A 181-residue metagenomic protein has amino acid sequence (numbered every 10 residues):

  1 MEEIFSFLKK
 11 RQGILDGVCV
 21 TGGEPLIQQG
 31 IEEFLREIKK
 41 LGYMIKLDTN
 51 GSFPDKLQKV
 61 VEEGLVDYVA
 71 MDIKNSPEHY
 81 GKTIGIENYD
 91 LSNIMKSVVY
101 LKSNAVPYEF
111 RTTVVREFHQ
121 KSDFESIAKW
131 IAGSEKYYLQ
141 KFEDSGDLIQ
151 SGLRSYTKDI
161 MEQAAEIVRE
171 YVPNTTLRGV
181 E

Functional and structural regions predicted by a protein language model:
E2-G17, L26-M161: Conserved AdoMet/S-adenosylmethionine-binding subsite of the radical SAM
G23: Active-site beta-strand/loop signature of hydrolases that rely on acidic residues for catalysis
E162-E181: A C-terminal junction/extension of Radical SAM enzymes
